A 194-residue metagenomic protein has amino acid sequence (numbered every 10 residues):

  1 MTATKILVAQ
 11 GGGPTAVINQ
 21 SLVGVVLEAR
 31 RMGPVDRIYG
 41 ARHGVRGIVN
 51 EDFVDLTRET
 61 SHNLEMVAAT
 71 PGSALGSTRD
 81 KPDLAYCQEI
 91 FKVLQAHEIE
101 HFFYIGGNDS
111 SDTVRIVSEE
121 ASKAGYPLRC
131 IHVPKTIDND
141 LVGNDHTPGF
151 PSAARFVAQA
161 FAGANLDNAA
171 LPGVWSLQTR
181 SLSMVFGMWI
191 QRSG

Functional and structural regions predicted by a protein language model:
M1-T2, L7, R31-G33, E65-A69 (+3 more regions): Solvent-exposed alpha-helices and their adjacent loops that cap or buttress functional pockets in soluble metabolic
T2-D52: N-terminal phosphate-binding or glycine-rich loops at protein starts, especially the Walker A/P-loop of NTPases
K5-T15, S73-S77, E100-G106, H132 (+1 more regions): Short glycine-rich or small-residue beta-strand-to-loop segments that form or flank ligand, phosphate, metal/Fe-S
T15-V25, I48-V49, D83-Q88, N108-I116 (+2 more regions): Short glycine/serine/threonine-rich phosphate/pyrophosphate-binding segments that cradle anionic phosphate groups
H43-R46, K135-N139, T179-M184: Glycine-rich beta-alpha junction loops
I48-E100, D109, V133, I137 (+1 more regions): Glycine-rich oxoanion-binding loops at beta->alpha junctions
H101-G106, V114-I131, N144-G194: Accessory alpha-helical/coil subdomains and C-terminal extensions that flank or cap enzyme catalytic cores
